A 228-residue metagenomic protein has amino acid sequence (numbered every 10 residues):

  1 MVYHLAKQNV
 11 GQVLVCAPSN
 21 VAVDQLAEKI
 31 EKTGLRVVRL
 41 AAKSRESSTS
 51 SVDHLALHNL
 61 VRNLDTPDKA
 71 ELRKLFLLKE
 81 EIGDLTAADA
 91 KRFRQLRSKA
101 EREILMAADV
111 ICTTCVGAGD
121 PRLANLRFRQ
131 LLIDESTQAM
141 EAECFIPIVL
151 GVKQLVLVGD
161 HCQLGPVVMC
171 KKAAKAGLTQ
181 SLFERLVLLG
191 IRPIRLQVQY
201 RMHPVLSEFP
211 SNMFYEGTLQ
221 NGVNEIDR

Functional and structural regions predicted by a protein language model:
Y3, N9-N125, V167-A176, E225-R228: Conserved P-loop NTPase motor core of helicases/translocases
Q8-G11, S19, V116-R228: Conserved helicase motor core of SF1/SF2 NTP-dependent helicases
